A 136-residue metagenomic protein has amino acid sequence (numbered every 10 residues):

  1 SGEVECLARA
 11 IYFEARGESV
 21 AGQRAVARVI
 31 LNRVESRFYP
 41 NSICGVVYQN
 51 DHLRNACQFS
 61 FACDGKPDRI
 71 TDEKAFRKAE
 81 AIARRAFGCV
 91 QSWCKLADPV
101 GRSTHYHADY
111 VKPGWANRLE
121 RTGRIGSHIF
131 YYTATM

Functional and structural regions predicted by a protein language model:
S1-M136: Bacterial extracytoplasmic/cell-wall-associated proteins, especially those involved in peptidoglycan
